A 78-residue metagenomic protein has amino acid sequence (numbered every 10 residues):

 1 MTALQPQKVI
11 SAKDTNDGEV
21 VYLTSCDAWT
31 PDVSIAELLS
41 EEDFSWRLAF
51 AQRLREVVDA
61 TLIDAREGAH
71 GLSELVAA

Functional and structural regions predicted by a protein language model:
T2-D17: Short acidic, Pro/Gly- and aromatic-enriched capping/linker segments at domain boundaries
T15, D27-W29: Short, charged beta-turn/beta-strand-edge "cap" motif at the junction between a beta-strand and an adjacent loop
N16-E19, H70: Short, surface-exposed beta-strand/loop "edge" segments at domain boundaries and coil↔beta transitions
E19, T30, A78: Short, surface-exposed polybasic-aromatic patches that bind anionic ligands, especially phosphate groups
E19-S25: Short beta-strand segments and strand-loop junctions that repeat across beta-rich extracellular domains
S25-C26, E41: A generic structural signal for ordered alpha-helices
V33-A78: Helix-rich interaction surfaces within compact, conserved domain-sized segments that mediate assembly or partner
